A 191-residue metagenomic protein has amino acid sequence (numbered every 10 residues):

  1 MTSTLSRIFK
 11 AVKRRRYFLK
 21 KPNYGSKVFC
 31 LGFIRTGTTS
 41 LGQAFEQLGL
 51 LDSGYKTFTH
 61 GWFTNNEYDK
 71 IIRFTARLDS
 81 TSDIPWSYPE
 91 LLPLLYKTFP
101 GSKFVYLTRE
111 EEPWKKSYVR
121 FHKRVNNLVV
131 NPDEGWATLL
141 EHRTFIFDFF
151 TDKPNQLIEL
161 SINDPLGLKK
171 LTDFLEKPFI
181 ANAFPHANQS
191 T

Functional and structural regions predicted by a protein language model:
M1-R77: PAPS-dependent sulfotransferase catalytic core
C30-F33, K56, S82-S87, T108-R109 (+1 more regions): Short His-Asn-centered micro-motif
E46, L50, L92-T138, L166 (+2 more regions): PAPS-dependent sulfotransferase catalytic domain
D52-G54, S80, F104, L157-E159: Conserved beta-strand scaffold positions in the cores of enzyme catalytic domains, especially in NTP/NDP-utilizing
K56-N66, T108-K116, F147-T191: The conserved 3'-phosphoadenosine-5'-phosphosulfate
E67-S102: Conserved nucleotide-sensing/catalytic segment adjacent to the nucleotide-binding pocket in NTP-handling enzymes
D83-S87, E134-H142, N163: Soluble or luminal CAZymes and related metallo-dependent hydrolases
V129-N155: Small-molecule kinase domains that catalyze NTP-dependent phosphoryl transfer to phosphate-bearing small molecules
